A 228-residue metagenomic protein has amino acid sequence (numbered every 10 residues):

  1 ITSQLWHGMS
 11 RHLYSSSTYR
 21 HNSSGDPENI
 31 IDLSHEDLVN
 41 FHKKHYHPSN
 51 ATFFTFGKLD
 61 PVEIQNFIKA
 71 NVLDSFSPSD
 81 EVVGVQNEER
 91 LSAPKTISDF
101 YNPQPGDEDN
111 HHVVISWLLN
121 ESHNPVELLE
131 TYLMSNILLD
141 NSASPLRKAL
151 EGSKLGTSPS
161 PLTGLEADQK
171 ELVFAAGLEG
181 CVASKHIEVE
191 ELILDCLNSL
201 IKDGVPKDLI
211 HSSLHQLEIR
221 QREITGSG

Functional and structural regions predicted by a protein language model:
I1-R90, Y101-T131, N136-G228: Charge-rich, well-structured scaffold segments of protease-associated domains
L91-T96: Intrinsically disordered, low-complexity regulatory segments
